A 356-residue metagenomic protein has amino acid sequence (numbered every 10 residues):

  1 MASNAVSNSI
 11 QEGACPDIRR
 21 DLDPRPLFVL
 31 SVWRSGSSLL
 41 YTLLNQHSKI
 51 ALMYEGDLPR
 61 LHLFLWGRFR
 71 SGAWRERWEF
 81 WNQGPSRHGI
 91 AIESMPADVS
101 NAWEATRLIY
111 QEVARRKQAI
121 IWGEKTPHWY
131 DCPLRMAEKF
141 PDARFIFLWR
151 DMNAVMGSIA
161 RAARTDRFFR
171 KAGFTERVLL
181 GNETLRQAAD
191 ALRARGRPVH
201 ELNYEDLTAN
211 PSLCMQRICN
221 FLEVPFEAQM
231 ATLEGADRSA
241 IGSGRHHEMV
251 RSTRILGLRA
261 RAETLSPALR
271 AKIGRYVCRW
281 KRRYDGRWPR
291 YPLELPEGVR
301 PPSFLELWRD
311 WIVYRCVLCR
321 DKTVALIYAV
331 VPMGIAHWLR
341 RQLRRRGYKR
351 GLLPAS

Functional and structural regions predicted by a protein language model:
A2-L27, N220, V224-S356: PAPS-dependent sulfotransferases, especially Golgi type II membrane carbohydrate sulfotransferases
N4, Y41-I50: N-terminal subdomain of nucleotide-sugar transferases
F28, L39, R144: Amphipathic alpha-helical recognition patches that constitute DNA-binding helices
F28-L30, M53, L148: Short hydrophobic segments within beta-strands
F28-S31, E205-D206, R261: Short, well-ordered beta-strand elements within core beta-sheets of diverse protein domains
S31-L44: Glycine-rich phosphate-binding P-loop
Q46, A51-C132, T165: PAPS-dependent sulfation machinery
R115-Q229, A240-S252: PAPS-dependent sulfotransferase catalytic domain
